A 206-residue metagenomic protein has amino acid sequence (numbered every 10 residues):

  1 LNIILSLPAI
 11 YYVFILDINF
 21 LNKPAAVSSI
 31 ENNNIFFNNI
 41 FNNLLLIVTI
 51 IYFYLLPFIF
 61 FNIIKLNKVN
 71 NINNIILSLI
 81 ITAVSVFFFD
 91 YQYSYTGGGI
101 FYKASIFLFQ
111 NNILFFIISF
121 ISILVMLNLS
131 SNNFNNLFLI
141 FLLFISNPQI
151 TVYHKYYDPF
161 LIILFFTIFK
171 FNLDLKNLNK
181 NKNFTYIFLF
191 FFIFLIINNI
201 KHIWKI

Functional and structural regions predicted by a protein language model:
L1-G99, F194-K205: Membrane-lumen/periplasm interface segments of specific transmembrane helices in polyprenyl phosphate-linked
N2-I3, N70-T82, N133-L143, L175-N198: Signature aromatic-anchored transmembrane alpha helix within multi-pass, membrane-resident enzymes that catalyze glycan
I40-P57, I100-L124, V152-N172: Hydrophobic/aromatic-rich transmembrane helices and adjacent perimembrane loops
L55-K68, F88-F89, L124-N132, T167-D174: Structural signal for the C-terminal ends of transmembrane alpha-helices and the immediately following loop
S85-Y102, I106-Q110, S122-M126, F184-I193: C-terminal functional modules
F120-L124, F138-S146, L164, F190: Hydrophobic, membrane-inserted alpha-helices
L129-F134, Q149-Y153: Transmembrane helix interruption/hinge and helix-loop junction motifs
N147-T151, K170-N179: Membrane-helix boundary connector in multi-pass membrane proteins
